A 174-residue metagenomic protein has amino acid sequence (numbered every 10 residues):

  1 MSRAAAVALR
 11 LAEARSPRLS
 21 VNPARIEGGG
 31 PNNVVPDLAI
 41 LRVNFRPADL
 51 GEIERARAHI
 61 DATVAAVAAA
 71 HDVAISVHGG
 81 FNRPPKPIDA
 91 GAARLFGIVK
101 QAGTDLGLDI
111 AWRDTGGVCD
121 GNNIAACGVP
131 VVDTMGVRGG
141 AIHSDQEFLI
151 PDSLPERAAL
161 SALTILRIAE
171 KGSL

Functional and structural regions predicted by a protein language model:
M1-L174: Metal-dependent amide/peptide-bond hydrolase catalytic core, centered on the "pita-bread" metallohydrolase fold
